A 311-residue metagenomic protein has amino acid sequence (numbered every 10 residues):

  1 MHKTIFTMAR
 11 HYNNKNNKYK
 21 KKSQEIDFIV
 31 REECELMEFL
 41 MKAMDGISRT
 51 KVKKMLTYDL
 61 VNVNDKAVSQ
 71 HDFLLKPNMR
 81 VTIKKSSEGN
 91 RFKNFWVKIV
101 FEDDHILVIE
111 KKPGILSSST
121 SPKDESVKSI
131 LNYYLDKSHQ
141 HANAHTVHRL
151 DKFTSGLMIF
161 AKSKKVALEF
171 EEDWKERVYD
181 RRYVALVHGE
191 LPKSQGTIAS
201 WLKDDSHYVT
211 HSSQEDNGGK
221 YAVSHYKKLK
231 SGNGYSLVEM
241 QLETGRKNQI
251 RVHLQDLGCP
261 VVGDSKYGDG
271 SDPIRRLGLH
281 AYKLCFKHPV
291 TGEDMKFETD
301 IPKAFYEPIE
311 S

Functional and structural regions predicted by a protein language model:
H2-S311: RNA pseudouridine synthases
